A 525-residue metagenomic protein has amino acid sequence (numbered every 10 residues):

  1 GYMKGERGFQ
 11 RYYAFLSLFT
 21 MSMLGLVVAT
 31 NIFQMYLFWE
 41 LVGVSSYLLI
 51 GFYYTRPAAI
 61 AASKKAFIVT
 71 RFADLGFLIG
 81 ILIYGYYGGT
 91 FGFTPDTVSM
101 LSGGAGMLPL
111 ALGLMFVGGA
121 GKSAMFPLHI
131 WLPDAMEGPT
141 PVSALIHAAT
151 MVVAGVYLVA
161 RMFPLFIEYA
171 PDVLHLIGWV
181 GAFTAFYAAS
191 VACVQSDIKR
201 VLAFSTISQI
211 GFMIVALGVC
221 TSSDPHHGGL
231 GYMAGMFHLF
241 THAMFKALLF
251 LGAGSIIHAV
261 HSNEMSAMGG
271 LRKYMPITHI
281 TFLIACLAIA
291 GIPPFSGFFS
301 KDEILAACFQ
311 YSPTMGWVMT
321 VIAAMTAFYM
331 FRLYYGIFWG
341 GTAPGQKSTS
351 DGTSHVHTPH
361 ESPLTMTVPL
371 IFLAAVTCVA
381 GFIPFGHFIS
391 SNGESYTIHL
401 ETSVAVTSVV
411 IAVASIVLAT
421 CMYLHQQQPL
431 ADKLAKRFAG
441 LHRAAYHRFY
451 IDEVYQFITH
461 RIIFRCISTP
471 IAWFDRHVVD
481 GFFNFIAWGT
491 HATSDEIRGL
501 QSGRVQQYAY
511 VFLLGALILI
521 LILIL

Functional and structural regions predicted by a protein language model:
G1-M35, V44-Q346, D351, F382: Hydrophobic transmembrane alpha-helices and their helix-loop junctions in integral membrane proteins
E40: Short phosphate-coordinating micro-motif centered on Lys-Gly-acidic
V152, G181, A285-C286, M366-F382 (+2 more regions): Hydrophobic membrane-spanning alpha-helices of multi-pass integral membrane proteins
K246-L248, A324-L333, A412-K433: Hydrophobic alpha-helical membrane-embedded segments
E264-G269, G352-P359, A492-S502: Cytosolic juxtamembrane amphipathic/interface segments immediately preceding and feeding into a transmembrane helix
L287-F299, E303, L373-N392, T459 (+1 more regions): Alpha-helical transmembrane segments and their membrane-interface junctions in multi-pass membrane proteins
P359-L418: Hard-cation-handling environments
G386-V404, C421-L525: Aromatic-capped, Gly/Pro-kinked transmembrane alpha-helices
